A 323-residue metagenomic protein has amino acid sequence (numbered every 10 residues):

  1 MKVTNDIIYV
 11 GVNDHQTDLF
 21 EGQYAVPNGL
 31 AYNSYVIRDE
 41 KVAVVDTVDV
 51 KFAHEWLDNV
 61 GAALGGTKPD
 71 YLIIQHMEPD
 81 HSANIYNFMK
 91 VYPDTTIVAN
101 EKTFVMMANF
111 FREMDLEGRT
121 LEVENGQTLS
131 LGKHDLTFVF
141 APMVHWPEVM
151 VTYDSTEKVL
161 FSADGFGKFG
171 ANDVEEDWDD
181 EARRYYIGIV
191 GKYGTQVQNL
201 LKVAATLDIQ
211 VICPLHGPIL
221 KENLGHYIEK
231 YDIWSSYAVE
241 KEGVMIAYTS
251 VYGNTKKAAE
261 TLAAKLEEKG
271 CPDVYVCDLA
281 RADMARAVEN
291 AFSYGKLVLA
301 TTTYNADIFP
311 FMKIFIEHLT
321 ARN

Functional and structural regions predicted by a protein language model:
K2-N5, A99-V149, Y193-N199: Metallo-beta-lactamase
K2-V60, V151-D154, K158-S162, T255: Conserved beta-strand hairpin/beta-sheet module of binuclear metal-dependent hydrolase folds, prominently
T17, K221, N305-D307: Short glycine-rich, flexible loops that bind phosphorylated cofactors or substrates
V45-T47, P69-M77, I97-N100, L160-D164 (+1 more regions): Active-site neighborhood of phospho(di)ester-bond hydrolases with catalytic His/Asp-centered motifs
D49, D135-E222: Metallo-beta-lactamase
K51-V98: Active-site metal-binding motif and surrounding structural segment of the metallo-beta-lactamase
E260-V274, S293: Short helix-loop-beta junction
R281-N323: Helix-loop-strand module that forms the ligand-binding subsite of alpha/beta enzymes
